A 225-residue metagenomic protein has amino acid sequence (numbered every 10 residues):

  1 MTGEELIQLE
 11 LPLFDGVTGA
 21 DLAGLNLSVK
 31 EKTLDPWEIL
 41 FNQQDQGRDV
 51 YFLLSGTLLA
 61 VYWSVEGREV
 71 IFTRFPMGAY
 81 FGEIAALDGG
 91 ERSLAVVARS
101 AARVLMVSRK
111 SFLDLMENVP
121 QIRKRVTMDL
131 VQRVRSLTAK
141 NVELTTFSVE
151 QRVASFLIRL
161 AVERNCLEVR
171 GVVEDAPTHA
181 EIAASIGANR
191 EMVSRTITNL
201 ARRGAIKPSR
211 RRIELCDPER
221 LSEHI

Functional and structural regions predicted by a protein language model:
M1-I39, A85-A86, N118: Cyclic nucleotide-binding regulatory module and flanking cytosolic helices
P12-L13, E38-S100: Cyclic nucleotide-binding regulatory domains
G16, R74, M106, A176 (+1 more regions): Short aromatic/basic micro-patch
D21-L22, T73-V131, R135: Cyclic-nucleotide recognition modules
E117-G187: Polybasic "coupling" helices that flank or enter modular domains
I158-I225: Phosphate-/nucleic-acid-contacting segments
